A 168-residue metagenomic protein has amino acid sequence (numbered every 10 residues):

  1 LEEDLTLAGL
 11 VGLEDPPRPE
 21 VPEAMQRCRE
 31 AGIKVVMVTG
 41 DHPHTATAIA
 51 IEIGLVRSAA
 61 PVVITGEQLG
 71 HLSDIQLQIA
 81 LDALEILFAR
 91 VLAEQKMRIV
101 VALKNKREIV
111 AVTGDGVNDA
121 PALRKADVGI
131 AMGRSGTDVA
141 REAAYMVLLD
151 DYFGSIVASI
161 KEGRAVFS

Functional and structural regions predicted by a protein language model:
L1-A102, K106, A120, A126 (+2 more regions): Cytosolic catalytic headpieces and adjacent flexible linkers of membrane translocases
E108-V110: Residues that mark the start of a beta-strand
G116-S168: Mg2+-dependent phosphoryl-transfer enzymes with acidic/Ser/Thr/Gly-rich catalytic loops
